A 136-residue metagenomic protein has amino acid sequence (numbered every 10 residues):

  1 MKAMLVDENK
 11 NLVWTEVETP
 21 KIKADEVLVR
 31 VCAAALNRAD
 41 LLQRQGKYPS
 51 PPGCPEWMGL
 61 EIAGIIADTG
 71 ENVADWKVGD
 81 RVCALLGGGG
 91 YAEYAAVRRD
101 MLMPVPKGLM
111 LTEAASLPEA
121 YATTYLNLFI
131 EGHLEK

Functional and structural regions predicted by a protein language model:
M1-K2: Extreme N-terminal starter segment of soluble prokaryotic enzymes
L5-L12: Extracellular beta-rich ligand/substrate-recognition surface
V6, R44, A67-D68, A96-R98: Short beta-strand-to-turn element immediately C-terminal to the catalytic PLP-Schiff-base lysine in fold type I
W14, R38, G90: Short beta->alpha connector loops of Rossmann-like oxidoreductase domains
W14-T19, A63-I65, Y94-A96, L102: Conserved hydrophobic/aromatic beta-strand scaffold that supports enzyme active sites
E18-A35, K47-G89, L109: Glycine-rich beta-strand-centered segment in the early N-terminal region that forms part of a ligand/cofactor-binding
A39-Q45: Cytochrome P450 core scaffold surrounding the K-helix E-X-X-R motif and the conserved "meander" helix-loop region
R81-K136: NAD(P)H dinucleotide-binding glycine-rich loop of Rossmann-like/cofactor-binding domains, especially the beta1-alpha1
